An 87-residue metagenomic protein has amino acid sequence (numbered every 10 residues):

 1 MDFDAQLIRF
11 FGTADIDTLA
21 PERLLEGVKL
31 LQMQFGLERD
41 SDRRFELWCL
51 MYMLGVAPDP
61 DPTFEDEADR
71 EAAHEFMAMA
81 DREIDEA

Functional and structural regions predicted by a protein language model:
M1-L37, S41-A87: Long, compositionally biased terminal regions
